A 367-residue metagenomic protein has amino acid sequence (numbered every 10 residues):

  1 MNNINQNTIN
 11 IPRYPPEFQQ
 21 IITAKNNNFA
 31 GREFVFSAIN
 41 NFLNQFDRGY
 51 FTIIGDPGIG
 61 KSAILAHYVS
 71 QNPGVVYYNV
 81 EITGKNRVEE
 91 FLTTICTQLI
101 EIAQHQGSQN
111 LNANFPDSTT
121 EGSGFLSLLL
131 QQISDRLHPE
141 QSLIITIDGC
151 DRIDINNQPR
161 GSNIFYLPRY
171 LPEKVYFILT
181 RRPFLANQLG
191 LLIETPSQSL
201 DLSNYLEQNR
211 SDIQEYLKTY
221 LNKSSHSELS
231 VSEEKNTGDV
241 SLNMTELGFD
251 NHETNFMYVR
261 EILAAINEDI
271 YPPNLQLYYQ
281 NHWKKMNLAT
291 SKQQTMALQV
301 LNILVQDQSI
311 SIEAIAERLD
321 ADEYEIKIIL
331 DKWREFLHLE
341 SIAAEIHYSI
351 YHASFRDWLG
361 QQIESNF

Functional and structural regions predicted by a protein language model:
T8-G58, A63-Y68, R136, N157 (+1 more regions): Walker A/P-loop-proximal flanking segment of P-loop NTPase domains
K25-N26, E33, E268-R318, A344 (+1 more regions): Winged-helix-like regulatory helical subdomains adjacent to P-loop NTPase cores
I59-I144, C150, I155-N156, L301: Post-nucleotide-binding-loop coupling segment downstream of the phosphate-binding loop, primarily in RecA-like P-loop
I64, S311-F367: C-terminal leucine-rich, beta-strand-based interaction scaffolds used for sensing/assembly
S142-T180, E313, Y324-I328: Conserved Walker B catalytic segment
P183-S199: Short regulatory helix/loop adjacent to the ATP-binding pocket of P-loop NTPases
D201-E233, T237-D239, P273-W283: Conserved small helical "lid"/interfacial subdomain of P-loop NTPases
S241, D250-A264: The conserved phosphate-sensing helix
